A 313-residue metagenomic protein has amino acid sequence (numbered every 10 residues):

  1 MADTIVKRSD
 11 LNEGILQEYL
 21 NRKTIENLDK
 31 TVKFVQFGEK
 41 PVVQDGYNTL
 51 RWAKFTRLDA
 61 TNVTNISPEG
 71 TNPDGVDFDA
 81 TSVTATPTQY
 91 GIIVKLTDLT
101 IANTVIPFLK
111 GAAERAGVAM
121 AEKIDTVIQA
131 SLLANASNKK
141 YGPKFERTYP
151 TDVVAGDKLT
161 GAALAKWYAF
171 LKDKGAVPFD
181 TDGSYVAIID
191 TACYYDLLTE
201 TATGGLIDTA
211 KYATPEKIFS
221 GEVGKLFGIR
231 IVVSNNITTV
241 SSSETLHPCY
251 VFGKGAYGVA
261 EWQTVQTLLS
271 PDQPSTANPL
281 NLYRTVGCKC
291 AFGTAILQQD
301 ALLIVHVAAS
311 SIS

Functional and structural regions predicted by a protein language model:
A2-Q36, Q44-G46, A53-R57, T81 (+3 more regions): Sequence/fold signature of self-assembling virion shell proteins
Q44, G75, T86-T88, T104 (+3 more regions): Generic, well-ordered alpha-helical segments
D45-A80: N-terminal low-complexity, intrinsically disordered segments
T49, G91-I93, S184-V186, G228 (+1 more regions): A residue-level signal for beta-strand positions that form part of recognition/binding surfaces within mature
W52, V94, A113-A116: Mobile, glycine-rich extracellular loop/lid and propeptide segments that shape or gate substrate/ligand access
R57, T81-F108, K166-E200, G204: Structured, hydrophobic secondary-structure cores that serve as assembly/anchoring elements
L99-K174, H306, S311-S313: Alpha-helical scaffold segments that mediate packing/assembly in large oligomeric complexes
